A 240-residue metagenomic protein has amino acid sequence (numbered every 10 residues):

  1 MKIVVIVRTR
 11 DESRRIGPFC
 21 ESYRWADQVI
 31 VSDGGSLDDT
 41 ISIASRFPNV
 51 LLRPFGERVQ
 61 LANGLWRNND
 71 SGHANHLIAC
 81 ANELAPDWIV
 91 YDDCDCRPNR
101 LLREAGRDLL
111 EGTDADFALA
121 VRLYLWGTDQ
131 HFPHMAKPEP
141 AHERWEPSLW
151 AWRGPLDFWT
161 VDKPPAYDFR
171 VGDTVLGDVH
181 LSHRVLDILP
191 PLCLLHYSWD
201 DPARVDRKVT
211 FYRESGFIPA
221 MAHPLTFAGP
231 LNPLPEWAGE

Functional and structural regions predicted by a protein language model:
K2-V4: Cell-envelope/extracellular polymer assembly enzymes that use nucleotide-activated donors
V7-T9, D33: Short beta-strand/turn micro-motifs composed of small residues that flank or help shape donor/cofactor-binding pockets
D11-W25: Short, well-formed alpha-helical segments that are part of the catalytic scaffolds of diverse glycosyltransferases
A26-D27, P48, P86, C94 (+1 more regions): Short, well-ordered alpha-helix to beta-strand connector turns
I30: Conserved beta-strand positions in the Rossmann-like core of class I SAM-dependent methyltransferases
D33-R46, E57, D93-C96: A conserved acidic beta->alpha catalytic loop
S45-Y91: Active-site-proximal specificity loops/subdomain of glycosyltransferases
G64-A79, R97-E240: Catalytic-site signature of metal-activated, phosphate-bearing donor transferases, centered on the GT-A/GT-A-like
